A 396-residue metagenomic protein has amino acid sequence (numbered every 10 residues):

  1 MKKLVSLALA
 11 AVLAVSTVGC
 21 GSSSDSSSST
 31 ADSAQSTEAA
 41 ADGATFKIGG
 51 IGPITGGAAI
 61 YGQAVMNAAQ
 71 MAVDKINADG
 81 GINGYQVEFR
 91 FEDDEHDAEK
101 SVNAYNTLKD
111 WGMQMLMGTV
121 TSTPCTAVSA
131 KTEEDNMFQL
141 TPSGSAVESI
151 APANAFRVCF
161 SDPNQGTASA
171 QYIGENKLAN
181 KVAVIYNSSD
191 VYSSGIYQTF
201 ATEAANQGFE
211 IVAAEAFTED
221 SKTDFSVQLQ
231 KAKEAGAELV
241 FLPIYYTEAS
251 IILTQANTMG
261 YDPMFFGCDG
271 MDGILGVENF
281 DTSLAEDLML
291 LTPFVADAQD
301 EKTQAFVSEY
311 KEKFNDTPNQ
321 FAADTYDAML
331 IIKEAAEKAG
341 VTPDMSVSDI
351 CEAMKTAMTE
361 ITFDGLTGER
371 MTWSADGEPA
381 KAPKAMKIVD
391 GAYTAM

Functional and structural regions predicted by a protein language model:
T17-A34: Bacterial lipoprotein signal-peptidase II cleavage site
A40-D42, G49-Q70, E92-A98, V120-T121 (+3 more regions): Extracytoplasmic "Venus flytrap"
I60-N67, I82-S149, F217-F225, S250 (+1 more regions): Beta-alpha junction/loop-to-helix N-cap segments that form part of ligand/metal-binding clefts
S101, V158-K181, S194-I196, K222-S226 (+4 more regions): Hydrophobic alpha-helical segments within soluble ligand-binding/sensing domains
A155-A216, L239: An alpha-beta-alpha
T199-L291: Extracellular/periplasmic bilobed ligand-binding domains
L253-Y326, K387-V389, Y393-T394: Extracellular/periplasmic periplasmic-binding protein-like sensory domains
K313-N319, K333-A395: Segments of small-molecule ligand-sensing domains
